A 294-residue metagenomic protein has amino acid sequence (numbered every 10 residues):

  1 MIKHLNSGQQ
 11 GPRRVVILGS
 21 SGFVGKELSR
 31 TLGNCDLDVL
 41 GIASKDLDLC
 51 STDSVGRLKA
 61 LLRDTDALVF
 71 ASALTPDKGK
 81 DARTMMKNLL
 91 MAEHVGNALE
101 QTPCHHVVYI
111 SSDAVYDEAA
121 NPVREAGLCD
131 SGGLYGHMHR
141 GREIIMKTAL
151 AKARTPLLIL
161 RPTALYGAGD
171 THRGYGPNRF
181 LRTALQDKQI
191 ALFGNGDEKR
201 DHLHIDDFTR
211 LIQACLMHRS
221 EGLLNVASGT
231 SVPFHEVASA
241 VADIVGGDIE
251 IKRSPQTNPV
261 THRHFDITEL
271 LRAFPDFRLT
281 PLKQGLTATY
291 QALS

Functional and structural regions predicted by a protein language model:
M1-Q9, R13-R14, L282-S294: Amphipathic terminal alpha-helices
K3-N34: N-terminal Rossmann NAD(P)H-binding glycine-rich loop of SDR-like oxidoreductase domains
G41, T52-L89: NAD(P)H-binding glycine-rich loop region in Rossmannoid oxidoreductase-like domains and their noncatalytic homologs
D48, Y116-D117, G133, L160-Y175: Flexible, glycine-rich beta-alpha linker
M85-M86, G132-E143, T171-N178, D201-H202 (+1 more regions): Short-chain dehydrogenase/reductase
H94-L134: Conserved Rossmann-fold NAD(P)-dependent oxidoreductase catalytic core, especially the SDR/UDP-sugar
D130-L158: Active-site Tyr-X1-5-Lys
K188, F193-S294: C-terminal substrate-binding subdomain of Rossmann-fold SDR/epimerase-dehydratase oxidoreductases
